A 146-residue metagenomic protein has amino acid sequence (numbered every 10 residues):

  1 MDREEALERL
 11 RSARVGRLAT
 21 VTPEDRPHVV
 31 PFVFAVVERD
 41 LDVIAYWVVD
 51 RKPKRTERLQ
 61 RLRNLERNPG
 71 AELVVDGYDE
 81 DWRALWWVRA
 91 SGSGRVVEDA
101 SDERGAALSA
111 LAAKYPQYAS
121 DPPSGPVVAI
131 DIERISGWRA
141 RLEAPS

Functional and structural regions predicted by a protein language model:
M1, T56-Q60, R83, D102: Residues at secondary-structure transition points
M1-R17: Short, basic/aromatic recognition patches
A6-L7, L59-L62: Short amphipathic alpha-helical segments and helix-helix/interface helices
R14-K54, L73-D76, W86: Short beta-strand segments
V37-I44, R55-E57, D99-A106, P145: Intrinsically disordered, low-complexity coil segments
N68-G70: Short coil-to-beta transition motif at edge beta-strands of beta-rich domains
Y78-S146: Charged, gly/pro-rich active-site loop segments
